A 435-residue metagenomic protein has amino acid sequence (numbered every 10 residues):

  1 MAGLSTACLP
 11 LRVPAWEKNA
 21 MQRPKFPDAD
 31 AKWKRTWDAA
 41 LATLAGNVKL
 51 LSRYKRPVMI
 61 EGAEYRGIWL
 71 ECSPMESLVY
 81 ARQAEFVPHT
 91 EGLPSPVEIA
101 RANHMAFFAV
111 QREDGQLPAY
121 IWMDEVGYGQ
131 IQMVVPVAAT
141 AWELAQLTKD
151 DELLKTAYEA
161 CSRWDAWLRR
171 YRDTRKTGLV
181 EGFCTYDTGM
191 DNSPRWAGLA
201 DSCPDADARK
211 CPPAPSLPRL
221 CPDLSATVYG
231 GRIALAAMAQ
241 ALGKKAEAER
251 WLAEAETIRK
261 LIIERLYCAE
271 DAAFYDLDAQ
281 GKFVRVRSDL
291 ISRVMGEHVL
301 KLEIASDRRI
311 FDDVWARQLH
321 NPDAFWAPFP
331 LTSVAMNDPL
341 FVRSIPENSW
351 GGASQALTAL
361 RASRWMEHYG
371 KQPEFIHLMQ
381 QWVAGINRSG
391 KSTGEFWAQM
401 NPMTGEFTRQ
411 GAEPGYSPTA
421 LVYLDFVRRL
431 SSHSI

Functional and structural regions predicted by a protein language model:
M1-A15: N-terminal export signals
P14-W16, A253, S354-L357: Short acidic alpha-helix initiation/capping motifs at coil-to-helix transition points, especially at protein N-termini
Q22-G67, R101-G127, T174-R219, K260-S354 (+1 more regions): Extended glycan-interaction surfaces of carbohydrate-active proteins
K32-A40, H89-A109, D150-R169, T227 (+5 more regions): Extended, well-ordered alpha-helical scaffold segments
R66-S193, S225, V284, A353-M366 (+3 more regions): Aromatic-rich carbohydrate-recognition surfaces in CAZymes
D223-G230, N348: Hydrophobic, membrane-embedded alpha-helices of multi-pass small-molecule transporters
A234-A239, V294, H298-L302, A362: Extended, well-ordered alpha-helical segments in internal regulatory regions
